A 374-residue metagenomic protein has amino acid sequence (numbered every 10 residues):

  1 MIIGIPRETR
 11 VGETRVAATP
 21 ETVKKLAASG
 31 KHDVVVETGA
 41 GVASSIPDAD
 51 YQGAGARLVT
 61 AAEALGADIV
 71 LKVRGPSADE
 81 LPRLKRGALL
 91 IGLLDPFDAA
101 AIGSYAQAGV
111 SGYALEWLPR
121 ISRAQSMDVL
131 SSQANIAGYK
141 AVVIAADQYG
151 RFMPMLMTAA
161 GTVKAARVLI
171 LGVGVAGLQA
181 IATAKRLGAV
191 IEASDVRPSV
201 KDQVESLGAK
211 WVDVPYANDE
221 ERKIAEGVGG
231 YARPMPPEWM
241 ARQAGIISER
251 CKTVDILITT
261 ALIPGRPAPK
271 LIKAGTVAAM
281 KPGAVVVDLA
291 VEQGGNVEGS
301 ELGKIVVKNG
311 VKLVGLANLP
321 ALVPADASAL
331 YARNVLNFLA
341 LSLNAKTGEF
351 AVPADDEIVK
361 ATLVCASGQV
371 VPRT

Functional and structural regions predicted by a protein language model:
I2, E8, A78-R167: Glycine/serine-rich phosphate-binding loop and adjoining beta1-alpha1 elements at the start of nucleotide-handling
I2-S104, A108: An N-terminal-biased, well-structured beta-alpha scaffold segment characteristic of Rossmann-like dinucleotide-binding
P6-I46, P154-R250: Glycine-rich phosphate/diphosphate-binding loop of Rossmann-like nucleotide-binding domains
V23, D48, L81, I102 (+4 more regions): Generic hydrophobic/aromatic pocket-lining and core-packing "Φ" positions
G55-L65, G75-P76, R222-L257, A261-G275 (+2 more regions): A structured beta-alpha segment of the ubiquitous adenosine-cofactor-binding alpha/beta core
G75, I136, G174-V175: Residue-level detector of alpha-helix initiation sites
K85-E116, I256-V314: ADP-ribose/adenylate-binding Rossmann-like module
E116-L118, S122-A159, V291, N296-T374: Adenosine-phosphate binding glycine-rich loop
